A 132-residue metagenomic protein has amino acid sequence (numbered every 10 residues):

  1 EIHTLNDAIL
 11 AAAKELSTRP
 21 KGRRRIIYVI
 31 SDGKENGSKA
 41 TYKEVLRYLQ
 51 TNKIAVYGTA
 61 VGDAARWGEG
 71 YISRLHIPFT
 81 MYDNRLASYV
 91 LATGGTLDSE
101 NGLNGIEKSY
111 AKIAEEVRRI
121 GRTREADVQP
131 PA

Functional and structural regions predicted by a protein language model:
E1-R74, P78, N84-A87, L91 (+3 more regions): Exposed acidic/Ser/Thr-rich ligand/metal-binding surfaces
G102-A132: C-terminal "exit" segments of structured domains
